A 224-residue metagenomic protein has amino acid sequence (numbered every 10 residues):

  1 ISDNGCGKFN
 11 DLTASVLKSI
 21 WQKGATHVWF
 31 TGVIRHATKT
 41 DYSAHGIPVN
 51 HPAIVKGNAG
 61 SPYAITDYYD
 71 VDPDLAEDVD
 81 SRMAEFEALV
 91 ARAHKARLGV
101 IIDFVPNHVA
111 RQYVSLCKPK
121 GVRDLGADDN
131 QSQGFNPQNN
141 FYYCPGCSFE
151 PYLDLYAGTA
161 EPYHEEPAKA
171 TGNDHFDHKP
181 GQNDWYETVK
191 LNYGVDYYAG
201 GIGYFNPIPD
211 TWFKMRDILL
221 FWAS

Functional and structural regions predicted by a protein language model:
I1-G99, N107-V109, V114-C117, D129 (+2 more regions): N-terminal structural segment of carbohydrate-active enzymes
I54, C117-F176: Acidic, His- and aromatic-enriched active-site or binding-groove loops in soluble protein domains that engage sugars
L220-S224: Short, intrinsically disordered, charge-balanced linker/junction segments flanking boundaries in proteins
